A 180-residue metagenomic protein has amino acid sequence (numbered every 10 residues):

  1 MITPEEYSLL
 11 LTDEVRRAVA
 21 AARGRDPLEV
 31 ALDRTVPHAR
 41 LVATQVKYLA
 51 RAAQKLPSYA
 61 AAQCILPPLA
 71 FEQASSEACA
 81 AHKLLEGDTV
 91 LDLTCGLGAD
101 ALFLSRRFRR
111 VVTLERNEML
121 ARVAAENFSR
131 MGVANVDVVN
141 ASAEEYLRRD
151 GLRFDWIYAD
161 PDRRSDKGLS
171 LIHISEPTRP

Functional and structural regions predicted by a protein language model:
M1-D88: S-adenosyl-L-methionine
D88-T94: Conserved class I S-adenosyl-L-methionine
L97-F108: Conserved SAM-binding loop of SAM-dependent methyltransferases across substrates and taxa, primarily the Class I
R110-E115: Conserved SAM-binding motif I beta-strand of class I
A121-G151: S-adenosyl-L-methionine
F154-A159: Short SAM/SAH-binding signature in class I
S170-P180: Residue-level detector of conserved catalytic or cofactor/ligand-binding positions in enzyme active sites
